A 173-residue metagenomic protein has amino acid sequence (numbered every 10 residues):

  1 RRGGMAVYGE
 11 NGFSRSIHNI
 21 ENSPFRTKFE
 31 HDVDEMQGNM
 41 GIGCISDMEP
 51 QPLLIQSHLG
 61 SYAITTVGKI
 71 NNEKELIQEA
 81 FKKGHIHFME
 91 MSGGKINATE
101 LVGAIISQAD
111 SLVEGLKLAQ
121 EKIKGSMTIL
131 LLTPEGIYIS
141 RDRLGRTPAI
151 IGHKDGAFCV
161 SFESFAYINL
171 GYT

Functional and structural regions predicted by a protein language model:
R1-T173: Conserved short alpha-helical segments that host acidic/polar catalytic motifs at enzyme active sites
